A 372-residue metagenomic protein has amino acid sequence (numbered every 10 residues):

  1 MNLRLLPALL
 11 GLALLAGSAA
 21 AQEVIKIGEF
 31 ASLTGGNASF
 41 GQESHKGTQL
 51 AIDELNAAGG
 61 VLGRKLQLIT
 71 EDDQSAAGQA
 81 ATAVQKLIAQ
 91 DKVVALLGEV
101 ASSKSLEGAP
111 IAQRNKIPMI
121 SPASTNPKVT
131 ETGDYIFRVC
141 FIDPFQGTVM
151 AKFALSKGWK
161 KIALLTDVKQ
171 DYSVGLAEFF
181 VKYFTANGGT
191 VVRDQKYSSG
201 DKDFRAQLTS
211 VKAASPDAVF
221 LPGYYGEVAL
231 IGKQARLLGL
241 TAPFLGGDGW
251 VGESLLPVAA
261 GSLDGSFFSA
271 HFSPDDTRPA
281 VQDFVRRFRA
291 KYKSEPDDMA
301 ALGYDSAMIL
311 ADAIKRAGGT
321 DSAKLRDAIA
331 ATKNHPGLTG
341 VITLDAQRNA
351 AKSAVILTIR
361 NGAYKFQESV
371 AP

Functional and structural regions predicted by a protein language model:
V24, S39-K46, A58-T130, V139 (+2 more regions): Beta-alpha junction/loop-to-helix N-cap segments that form part of ligand/metal-binding clefts
I25-Q49, E71-G78, V100-S103, L165-V174 (+3 more regions): Extracytoplasmic "Venus flytrap"
A80, V139-K161, V174, K202-R205 (+4 more regions): Hydrophobic alpha-helical segments within soluble ligand-binding/sensing domains
L87, D91-V100, I120-P122, A163-T166 (+4 more regions): Periplasmic-binding protein-like
I136-S199, A218, L310: An alpha-beta-alpha
L176-S269: Extracellular/periplasmic bilobed ligand-binding domains
G232-Y304, T358-R360, Y364-A371: Extracellular/periplasmic periplasmic-binding protein-like sensory domains
A290-A301, I309-Y364: Segments of small-molecule ligand-sensing domains
